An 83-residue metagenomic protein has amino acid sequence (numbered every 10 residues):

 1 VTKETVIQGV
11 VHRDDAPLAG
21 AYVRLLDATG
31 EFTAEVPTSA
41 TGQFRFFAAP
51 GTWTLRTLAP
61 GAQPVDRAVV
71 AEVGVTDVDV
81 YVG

Functional and structural regions predicted by a protein language model:
T5, R13-T29: Short, ordered, surface-exposed loop/turn motifs in non-cytosolic proteins
T5-R13, G42, V80: A short, amphipathic beta-strand motif
G20, E35-P37, F47: Residue-level detector of high-confidence beta-strand sites
L26-E31, P60-A62: Change "in extracellular beta-sheet-rich domains … of secreted and cell-surface proteins" to "in beta-sheet-rich domains
A28-Q43: Short, acidic Ser/Thr/Gly-rich low-complexity loop/linker segments typical of extracellular and cell-surface proteins
A49-T52, G74: A glycine-anchored, Pro-Gly-centered beta-turn/N-cap motif
G51-G61: A short, solvent-exposed beta-strand micro-motif common in secreted/extracellular proteins
P60-G83: Structured interaction patches on ligand/partner-binding surfaces of diverse proteins
